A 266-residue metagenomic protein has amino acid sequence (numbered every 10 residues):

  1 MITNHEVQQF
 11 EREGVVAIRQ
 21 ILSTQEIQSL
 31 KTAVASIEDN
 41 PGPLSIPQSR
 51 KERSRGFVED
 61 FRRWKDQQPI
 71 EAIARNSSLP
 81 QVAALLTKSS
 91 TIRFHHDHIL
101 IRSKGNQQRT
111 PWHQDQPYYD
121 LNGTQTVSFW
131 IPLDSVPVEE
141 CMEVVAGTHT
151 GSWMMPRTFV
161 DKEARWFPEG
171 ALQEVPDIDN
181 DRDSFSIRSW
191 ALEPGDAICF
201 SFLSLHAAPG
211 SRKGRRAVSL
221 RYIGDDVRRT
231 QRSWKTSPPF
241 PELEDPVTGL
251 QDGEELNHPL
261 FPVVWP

Functional and structural regions predicted by a protein language model:
M1-E13, R19-W112, Y118-D120, K235 (+1 more regions): Non-heme Fe(II)-dependent double-stranded beta-helix
I37-S45, S49-E52, R157, A197-C199 (+1 more regions): Non-heme Fe(II)/2-oxoglutarate
L79, S89, K104-Q107, S135-V138 (+3 more regions): Short, charged/polar surface micro-motifs in flexible loops or helix N-caps
S90-I92, H96-D97, Q108-T110, Q125-I131 (+2 more regions): Generic beta-strand structural signal
H98, Q114, I131-S135, A146: Short, structured patches in soluble enzyme cores that scaffold and shape functional sites
Q114-T126, F185-S186, L192, K213-G214: A short beta-loop-beta micro-motif enriched in histidine and acidic residues
D120-P137, A191, C199, R221-G224: Short, conserved beta-strand element in jelly-roll/cupin
V138-L205: Double-stranded beta-helix
